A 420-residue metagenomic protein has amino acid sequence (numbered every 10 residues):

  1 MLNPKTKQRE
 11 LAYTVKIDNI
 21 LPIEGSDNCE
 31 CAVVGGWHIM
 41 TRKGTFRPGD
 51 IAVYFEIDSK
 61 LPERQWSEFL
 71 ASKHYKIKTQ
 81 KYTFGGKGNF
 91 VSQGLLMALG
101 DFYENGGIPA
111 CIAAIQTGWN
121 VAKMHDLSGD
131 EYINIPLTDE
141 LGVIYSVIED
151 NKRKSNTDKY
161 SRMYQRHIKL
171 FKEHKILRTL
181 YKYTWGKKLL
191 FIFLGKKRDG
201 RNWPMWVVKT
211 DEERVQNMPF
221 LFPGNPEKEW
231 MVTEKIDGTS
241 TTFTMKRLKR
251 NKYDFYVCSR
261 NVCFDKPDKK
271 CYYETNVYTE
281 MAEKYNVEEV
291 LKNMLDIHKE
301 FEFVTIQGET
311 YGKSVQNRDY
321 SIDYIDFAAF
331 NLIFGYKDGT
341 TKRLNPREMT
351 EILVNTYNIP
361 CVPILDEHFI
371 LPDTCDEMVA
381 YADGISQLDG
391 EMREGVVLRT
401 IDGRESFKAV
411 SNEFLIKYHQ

Functional and structural regions predicted by a protein language model:
M1-Q420: Core nucleotide-handling region used for phosphoryl-transfer chemistry
